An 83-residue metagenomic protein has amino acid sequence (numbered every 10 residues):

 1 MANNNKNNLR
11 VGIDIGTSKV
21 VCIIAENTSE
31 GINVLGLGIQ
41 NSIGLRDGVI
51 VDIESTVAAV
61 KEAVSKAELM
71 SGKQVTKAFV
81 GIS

Functional and structural regions predicted by a protein language model:
M1-N7: Entry/capping segment at the start of metal-dependent catalytic domains with acidic active-site entry clusters
N8-D14, K77-F79: Short glycine-aspartate micro-motif
I13-K19, I82-S83: A short acidic Gly-Thr/Ser loop motif
G16, S71-G72: Short, solvent-exposed loop/edge-beta patches enriched in aromatic
S18-V51: Short glycine-rich, Thr/Ser-proximal phosphate-binding strand/loop in the N-terminal lobe of ATP-dependent enzymes
L45, G72-S83: Short beta-strand-loop/turn "lid" adjacent to the catalytic site in phosphate-handling enzymes
D52, T56: Phosphate/oxyanion-binding active-site loops and adjacent basic polyanion-contact surfaces
V57-E68: Short, well-ordered amphipathic alpha-helical segments that serve as non-catalytic structural scaffolds within diverse
